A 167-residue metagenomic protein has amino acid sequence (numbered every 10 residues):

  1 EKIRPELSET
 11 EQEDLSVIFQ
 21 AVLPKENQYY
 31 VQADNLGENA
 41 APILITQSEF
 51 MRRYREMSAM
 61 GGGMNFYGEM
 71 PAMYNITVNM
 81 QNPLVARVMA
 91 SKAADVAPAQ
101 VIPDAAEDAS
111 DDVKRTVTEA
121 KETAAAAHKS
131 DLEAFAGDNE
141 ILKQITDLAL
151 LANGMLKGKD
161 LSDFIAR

Functional and structural regions predicted by a protein language model:
E1-R167: Long, intrinsically disordered, charge-dense linkers/tails
